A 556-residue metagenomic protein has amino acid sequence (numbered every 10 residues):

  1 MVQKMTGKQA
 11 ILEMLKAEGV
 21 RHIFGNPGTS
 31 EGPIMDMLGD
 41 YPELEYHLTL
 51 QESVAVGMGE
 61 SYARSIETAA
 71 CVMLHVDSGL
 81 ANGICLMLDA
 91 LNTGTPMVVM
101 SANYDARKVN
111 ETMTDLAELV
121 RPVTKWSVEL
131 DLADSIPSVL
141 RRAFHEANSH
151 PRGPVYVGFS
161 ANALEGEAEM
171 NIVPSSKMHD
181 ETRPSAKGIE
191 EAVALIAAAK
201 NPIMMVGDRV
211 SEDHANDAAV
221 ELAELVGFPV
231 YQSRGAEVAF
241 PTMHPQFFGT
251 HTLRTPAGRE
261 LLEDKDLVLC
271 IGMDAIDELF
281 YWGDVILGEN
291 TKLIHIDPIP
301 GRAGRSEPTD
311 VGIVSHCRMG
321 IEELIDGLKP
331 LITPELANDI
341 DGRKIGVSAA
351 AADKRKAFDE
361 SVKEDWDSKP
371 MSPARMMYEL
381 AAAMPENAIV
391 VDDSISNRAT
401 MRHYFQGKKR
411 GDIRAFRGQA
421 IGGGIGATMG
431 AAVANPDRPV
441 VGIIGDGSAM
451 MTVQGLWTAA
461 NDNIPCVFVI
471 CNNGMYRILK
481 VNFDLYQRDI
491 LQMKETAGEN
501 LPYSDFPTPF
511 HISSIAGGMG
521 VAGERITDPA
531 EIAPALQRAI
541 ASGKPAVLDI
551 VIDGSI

Functional and structural regions predicted by a protein language model:
V2-K4, D134, G158, A194 (+4 more regions): Phosphate/pyrophosphate-binding active-site segments
V2-N338, A383-E386, T458, P465-F468 (+3 more regions): N-terminal alpha/beta PP-like core and its mobile active-site loop of ThDP/TPP-dependent enzymes
K8-R21, N26-T29, I34-Y41, A349-I425 (+1 more regions): Active-site diphosphate/adenylate-binding microenvironment
G28, L48-T49, V390, I443 (+1 more regions): Hydrophobic transmembrane-helix microenvironments that flank and shape a buried ionizable site
S30, V54, H214, S372 (+2 more regions): A generic structural signal for residues located within well-ordered alpha-helices of large catalytic or ligand-binding
A102, I271, I296-D297, D392 (+3 more regions): Active-site flanking residues adjacent to catalytic metal/cofactor-binding acidic residues
K108, L253, R259-D264, G304-S306 (+3 more regions): Thiamine diphosphate
G207-S211, D365, G445-G447: Conserved short loop/turn motifs at secondary-structure junctions
